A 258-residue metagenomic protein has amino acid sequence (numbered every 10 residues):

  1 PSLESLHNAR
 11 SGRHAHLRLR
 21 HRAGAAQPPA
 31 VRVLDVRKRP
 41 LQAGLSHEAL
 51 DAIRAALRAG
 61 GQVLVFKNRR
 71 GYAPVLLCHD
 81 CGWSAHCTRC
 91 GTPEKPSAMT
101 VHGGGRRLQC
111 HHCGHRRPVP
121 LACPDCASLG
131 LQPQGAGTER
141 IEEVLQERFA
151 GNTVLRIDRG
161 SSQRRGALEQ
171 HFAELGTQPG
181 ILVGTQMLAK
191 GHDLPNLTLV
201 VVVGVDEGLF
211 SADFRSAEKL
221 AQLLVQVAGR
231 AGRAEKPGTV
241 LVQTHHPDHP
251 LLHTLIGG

Functional and structural regions predicted by a protein language model:
P1-G258: Inter-lobe coupling/hinge segments of SF2-like helicase ATPases
